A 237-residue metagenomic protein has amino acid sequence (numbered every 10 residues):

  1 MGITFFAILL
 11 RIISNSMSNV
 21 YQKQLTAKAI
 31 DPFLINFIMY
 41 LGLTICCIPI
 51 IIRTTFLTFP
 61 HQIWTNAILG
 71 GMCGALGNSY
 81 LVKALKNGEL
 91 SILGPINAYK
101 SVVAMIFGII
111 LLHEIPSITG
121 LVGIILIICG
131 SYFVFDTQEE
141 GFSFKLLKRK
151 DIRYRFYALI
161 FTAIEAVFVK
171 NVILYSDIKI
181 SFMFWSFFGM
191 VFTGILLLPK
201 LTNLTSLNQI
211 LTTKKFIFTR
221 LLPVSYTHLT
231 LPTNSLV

Functional and structural regions predicted by a protein language model:
M1-F33, F144-I180, F187-F188: Glycine-/small-residue-enriched transmembrane alpha-helix faces in small-molecule transporters and effluxers
G2-I13, P60-C73, I118-I128, I180-F188: Structural signature of hydrophobic alpha-helical transmembrane segments
A7-I8, N66-A67, V82, I124 (+3 more regions): Residue-level signature of transmembrane alpha-helical cores of multipass secondary-active transporters and flippases
S16, G71, A75, V102-I106 (+2 more regions): Hydrophobic/small/kink-forming positions within alpha-helical transmembrane segments of polytopic membrane proteins
S18-K28, A75-I92, V134-S143, L196-S206: C-terminal ends of transmembrane helices
L25, I35, A84, I110-L112 (+4 more regions): Hydrophobic/aromatic residues within transmembrane alpha-helices of multi-pass small-molecule transporters
G42, C47, I106-I109, T119-Q138: Hydrophobic transmembrane alpha-helices of multi-pass small-molecule transport proteins
T227-T233: Conserved small/polar residues in nucleotide/adenosyl-binding loops
